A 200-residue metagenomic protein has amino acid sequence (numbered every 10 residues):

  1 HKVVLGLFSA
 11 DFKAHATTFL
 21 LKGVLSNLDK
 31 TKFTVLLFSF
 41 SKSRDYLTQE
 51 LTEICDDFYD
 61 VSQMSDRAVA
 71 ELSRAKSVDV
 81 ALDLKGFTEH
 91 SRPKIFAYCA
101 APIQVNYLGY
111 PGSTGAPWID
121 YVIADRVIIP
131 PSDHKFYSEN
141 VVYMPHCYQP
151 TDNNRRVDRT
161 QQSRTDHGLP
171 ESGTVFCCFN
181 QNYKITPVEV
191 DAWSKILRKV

Functional and structural regions predicted by a protein language model:
H1-I119, A124-H134: Conserved nucleotide-cofactor-binding alpha/beta core module
F12-F33, C147-V200: Conserved catalytic-core segment of nucleotide-activated headgroup transferases in glycan assembly
I103, D120, N140, S172-V175: A generic secondary-structure signal marking the coil-to-beta-strand transition
G115-H167: A conserved SF2-helicase RecA2
